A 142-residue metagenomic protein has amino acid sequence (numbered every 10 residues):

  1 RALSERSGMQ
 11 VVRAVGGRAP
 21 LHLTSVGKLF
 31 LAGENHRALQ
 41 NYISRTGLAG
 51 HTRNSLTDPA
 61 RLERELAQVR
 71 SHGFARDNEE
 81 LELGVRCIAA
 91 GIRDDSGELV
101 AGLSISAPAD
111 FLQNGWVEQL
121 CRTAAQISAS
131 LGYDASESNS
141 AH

Functional and structural regions predicted by a protein language model:
S4-L81: Short, solvent-exposed recognition segments
G8, E80-L83, G97, E137 (+1 more regions): Low-complexity, compositionally biased segments
R13, I43, E82, D110 (+3 more regions): A generic "cationic amphipathic patch" detector
L31, N35, C121-S128, G132: Short amphipathic alpha-helical signal-transduction/dimerization elements
N41, G47, A125-H142: Cysteine/selenocysteine-centered motifs that mediate thiol-based redox chemistry or coordinate metal-sulfur cofactors
T57-S128: Extended hydrophobic
